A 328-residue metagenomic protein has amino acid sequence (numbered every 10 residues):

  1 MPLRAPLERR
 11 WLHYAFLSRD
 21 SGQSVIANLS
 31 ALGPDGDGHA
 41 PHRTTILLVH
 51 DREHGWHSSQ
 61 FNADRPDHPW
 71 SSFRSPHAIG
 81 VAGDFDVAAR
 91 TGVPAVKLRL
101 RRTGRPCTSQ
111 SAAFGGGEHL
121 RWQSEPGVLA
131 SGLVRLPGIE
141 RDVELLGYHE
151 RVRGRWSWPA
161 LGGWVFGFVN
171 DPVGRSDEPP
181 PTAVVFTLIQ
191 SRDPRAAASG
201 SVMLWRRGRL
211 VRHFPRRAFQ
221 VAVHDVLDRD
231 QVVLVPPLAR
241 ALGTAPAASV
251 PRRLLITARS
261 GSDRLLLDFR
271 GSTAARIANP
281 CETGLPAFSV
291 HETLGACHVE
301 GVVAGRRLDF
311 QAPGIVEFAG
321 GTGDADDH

Functional and structural regions predicted by a protein language model:
M1-H328: Structured soluble/peripheral alpha/beta segments that form catalytic or ligand/cofactor-binding pockets
